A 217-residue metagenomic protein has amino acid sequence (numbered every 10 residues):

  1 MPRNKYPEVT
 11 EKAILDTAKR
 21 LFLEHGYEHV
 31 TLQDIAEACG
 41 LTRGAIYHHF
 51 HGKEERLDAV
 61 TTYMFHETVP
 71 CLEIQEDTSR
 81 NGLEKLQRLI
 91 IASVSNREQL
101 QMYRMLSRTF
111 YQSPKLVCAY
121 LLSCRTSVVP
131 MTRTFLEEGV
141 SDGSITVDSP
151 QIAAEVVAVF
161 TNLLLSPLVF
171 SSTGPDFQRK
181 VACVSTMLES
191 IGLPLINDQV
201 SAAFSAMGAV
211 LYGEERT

Functional and structural regions predicted by a protein language model:
M1-H25, H29-L41, E54-D58: Basic, helix-initiating cap at the start of DNA-binding domains
G44: Key DNA-contact positions within bacterial/archaeal DNA-binding proteins
Y47-F50, E54: A short His-aromatic
D58-M64: Alpha-helical DNA-contacting segments of helix-turn-helix folds
A59, P70-M102, A154-V157: Hydrophobic alpha-helical connector segments
L83-E84, Y120-C124, E137-V156, G174-R179: All-alpha amphipathic helical-bundle segments outside canonical DNA-binding/catalytic cores that form hydrophobic
S95-S144: Short secondary-structure transition hinges
P130, T134-E137, S141, T173-T217: C-terminal peripheral helix-coil segments that are non-catalytic and often amphipathic
